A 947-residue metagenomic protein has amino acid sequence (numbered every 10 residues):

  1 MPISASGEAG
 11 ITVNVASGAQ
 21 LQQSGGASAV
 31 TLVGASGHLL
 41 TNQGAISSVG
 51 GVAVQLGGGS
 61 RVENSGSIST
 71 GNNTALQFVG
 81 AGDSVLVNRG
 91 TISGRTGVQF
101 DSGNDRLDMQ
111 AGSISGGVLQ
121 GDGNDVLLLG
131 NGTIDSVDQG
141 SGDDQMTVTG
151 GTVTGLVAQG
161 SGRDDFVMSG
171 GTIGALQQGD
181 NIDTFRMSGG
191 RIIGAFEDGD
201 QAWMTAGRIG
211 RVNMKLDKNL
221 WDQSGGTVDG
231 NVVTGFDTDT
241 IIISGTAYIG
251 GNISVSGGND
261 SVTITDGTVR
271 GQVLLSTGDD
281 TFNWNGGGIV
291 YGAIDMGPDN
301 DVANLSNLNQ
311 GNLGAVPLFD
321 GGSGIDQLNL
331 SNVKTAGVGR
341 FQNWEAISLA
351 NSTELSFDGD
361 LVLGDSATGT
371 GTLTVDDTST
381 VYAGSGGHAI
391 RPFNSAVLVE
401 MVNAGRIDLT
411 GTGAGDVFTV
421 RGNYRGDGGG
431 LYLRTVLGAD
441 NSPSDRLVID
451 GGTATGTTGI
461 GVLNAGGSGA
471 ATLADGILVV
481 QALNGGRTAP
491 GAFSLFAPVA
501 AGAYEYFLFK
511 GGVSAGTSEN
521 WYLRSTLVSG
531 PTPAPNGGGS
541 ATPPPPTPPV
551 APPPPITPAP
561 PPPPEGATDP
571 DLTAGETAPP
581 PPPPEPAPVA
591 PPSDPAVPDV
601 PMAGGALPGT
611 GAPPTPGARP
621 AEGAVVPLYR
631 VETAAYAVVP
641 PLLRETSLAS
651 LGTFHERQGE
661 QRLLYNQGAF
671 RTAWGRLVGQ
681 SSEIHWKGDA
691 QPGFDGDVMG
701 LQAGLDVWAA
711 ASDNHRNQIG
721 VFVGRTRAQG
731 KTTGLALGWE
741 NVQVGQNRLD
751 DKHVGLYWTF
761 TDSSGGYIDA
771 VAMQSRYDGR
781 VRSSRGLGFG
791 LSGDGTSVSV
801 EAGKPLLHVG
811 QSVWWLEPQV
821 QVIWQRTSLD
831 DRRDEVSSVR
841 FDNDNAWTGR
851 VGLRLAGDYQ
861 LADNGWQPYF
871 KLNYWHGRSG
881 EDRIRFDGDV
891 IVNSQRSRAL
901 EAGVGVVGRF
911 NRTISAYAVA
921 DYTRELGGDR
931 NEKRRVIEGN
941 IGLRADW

Functional and structural regions predicted by a protein language model:
M1, T12-A27, L39-G50, E63-L76 (+25 more regions): Beta-strand-rich solenoid/repeat architectures in extracellular/passenger domains of polysaccharide-targeting enzymes
D83-V85, D105, G194, D239-T240 (+3 more regions): GD-rich hexapeptide-repeat beta-solenoids
L274, Y382, N394, T412 (+5 more regions): Membrane translocator/pore-forming domains, dominated by Gram-negative outer-membrane beta-barrels
I294, F319-G321, Y777: Interface amphipathic segments
M296, S323-I477: Extracellular beta-strand/loop-rich repeat segments of large surface/secreted proteins
R391-G426, V436-P443, L463-N536, N864 (+6 more regions): Mature extracellular/passenger domains of Gram-negative fimbrial/pilin and adhesin proteins
Y432-T435, P443, G461-H715, W947: Outer-membrane translocation/initiation segment of Type V secreted surface proteins
